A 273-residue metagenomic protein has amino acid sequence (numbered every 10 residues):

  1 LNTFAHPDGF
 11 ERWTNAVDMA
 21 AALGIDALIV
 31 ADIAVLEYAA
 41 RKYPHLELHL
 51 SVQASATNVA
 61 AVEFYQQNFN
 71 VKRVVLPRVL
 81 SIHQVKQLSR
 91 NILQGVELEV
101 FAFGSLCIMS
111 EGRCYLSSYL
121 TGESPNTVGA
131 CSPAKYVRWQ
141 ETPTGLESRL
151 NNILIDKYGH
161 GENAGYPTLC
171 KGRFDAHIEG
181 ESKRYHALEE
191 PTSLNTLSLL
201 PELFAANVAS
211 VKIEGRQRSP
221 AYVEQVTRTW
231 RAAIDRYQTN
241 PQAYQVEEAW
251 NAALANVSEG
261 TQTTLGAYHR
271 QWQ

Functional and structural regions predicted by a protein language model:
L1-A56, V75, V79-S210, Q217-Q273: Active-site pocket-lining/capping segments in soluble small-molecule metabolic enzymes
V59-A60: Conserved nucleotide-cofactor-binding alpha/beta core module
N70-V71: As written
